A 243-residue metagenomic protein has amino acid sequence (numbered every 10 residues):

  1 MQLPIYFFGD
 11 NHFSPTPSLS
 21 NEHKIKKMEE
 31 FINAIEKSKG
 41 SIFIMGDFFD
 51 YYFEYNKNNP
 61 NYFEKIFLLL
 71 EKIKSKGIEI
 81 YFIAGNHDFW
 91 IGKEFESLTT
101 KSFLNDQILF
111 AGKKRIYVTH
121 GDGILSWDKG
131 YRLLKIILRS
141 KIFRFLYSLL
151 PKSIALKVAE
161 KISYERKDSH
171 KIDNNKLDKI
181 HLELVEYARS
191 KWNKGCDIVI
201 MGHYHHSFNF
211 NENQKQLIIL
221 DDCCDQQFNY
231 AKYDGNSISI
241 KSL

Functional and structural regions predicted by a protein language model:
M1-I5, S237-L243: Short, Lys/Arg-enriched, disordered terminal segments
M1-Y6, L109-Y117, N211-Q216: Beta-strand-turn-beta hairpins that frame and shape the catalytic cleft of phosphate-ester-processing enzymes
L3-P4, F8, P15-A111: Core catalytic region of metal-dependent phosphoesterases/phosphodiesterases, especially metallo-beta-lactamase-like
F13, D50, G123, H206: Short active-site segment of divalent metal-dependent hydrolases/proteases that encodes the spacing between
L19, Y55-K57, I83-E94, L125-I137 (+1 more regions): Short secondary-structure transition/capping segments
F48, H170-D173, S207: A short, histidine- and acid-enriched strand-loop-helix "catalytic/donor-clamping" loop that lines the nucleotide-sugar
L98, L104, Y117, D122 (+2 more regions): Conserved beta-sheet core of the metallophosphoesterase superfamily
G121-E183: Active-site-proximal loop/helix segment associated with metal-binding centers of metalloenzymes
